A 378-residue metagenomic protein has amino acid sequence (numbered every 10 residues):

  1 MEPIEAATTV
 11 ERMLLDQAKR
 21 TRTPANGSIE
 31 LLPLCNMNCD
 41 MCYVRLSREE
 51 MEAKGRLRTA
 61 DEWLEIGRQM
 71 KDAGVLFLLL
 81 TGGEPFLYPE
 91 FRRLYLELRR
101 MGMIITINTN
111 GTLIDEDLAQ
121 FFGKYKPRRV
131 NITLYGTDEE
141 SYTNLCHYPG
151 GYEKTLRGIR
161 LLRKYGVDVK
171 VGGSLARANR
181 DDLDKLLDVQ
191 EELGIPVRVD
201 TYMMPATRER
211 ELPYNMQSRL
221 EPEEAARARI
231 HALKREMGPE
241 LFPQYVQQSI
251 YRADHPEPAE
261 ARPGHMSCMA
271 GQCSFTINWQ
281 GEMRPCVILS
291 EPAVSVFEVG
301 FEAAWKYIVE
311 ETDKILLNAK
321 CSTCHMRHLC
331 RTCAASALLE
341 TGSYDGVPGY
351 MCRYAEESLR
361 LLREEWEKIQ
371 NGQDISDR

Functional and structural regions predicted by a protein language model:
M1-R129: Conserved alpha-helical substructure of the radical SAM core
S28, I195, R208-Y214, P243-E357: Accessory C-terminal segments flanking Radical SAM cores
E49, L87, D115, E139 (+3 more regions): Generic structural signal for helix capping and beta-alpha/helix-loop junctions
R58, P89, G150, A178-D181 (+1 more regions): Residue-level signal for the nucleotide or nucleotide-sugar donor/cofactor binding architecture
I66-G82, G349-R378: Short Fe-S-cluster ligation motifs
R128, T133-A270, W279-Q280, R284 (+1 more regions): Radical SAM enzyme [4Fe-4S]-AdoMet core and its adjacent flexible, acidic and glycine-rich loops/tails across
